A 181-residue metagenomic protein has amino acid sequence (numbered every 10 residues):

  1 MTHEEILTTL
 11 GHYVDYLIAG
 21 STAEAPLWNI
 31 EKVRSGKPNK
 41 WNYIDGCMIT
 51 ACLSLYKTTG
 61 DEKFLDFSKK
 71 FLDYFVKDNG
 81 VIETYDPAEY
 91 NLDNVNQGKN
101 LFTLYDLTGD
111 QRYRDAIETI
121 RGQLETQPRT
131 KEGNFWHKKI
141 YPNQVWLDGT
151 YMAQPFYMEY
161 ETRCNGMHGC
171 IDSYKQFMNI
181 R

Functional and structural regions predicted by a protein language model:
M1-V76, Q111-T119, Q123, Q127 (+1 more regions): Low-complexity, Ser/Thr/Pro/Gly-enriched N-terminal "stalk/linker" regions
G11-V14, I18, L53, L72 (+6 more regions): Non-transmembrane alpha-helical segments in soluble domains of secreted/periplasmic/extracellular proteins
P26-N29, E83-Y85, G133-K138: Short, hydrophobic secondary-structure boundary micro-motifs
S35-N39, A88, I140, Q144: Short, solvent-exposed segments of well-ordered alpha helices
W41-K57, E89-D106, W146-T162: Well-ordered alpha-helical segments within folded domains of soluble proteins
F64, K69-K99: Mid-chain, structured segments of secreted extracytoplasmic proteins
N94-Y105, Q111-I120, W136: Glycine-rich flavin
K131-R181: Aromatic- and glycine-enriched pocket-lining scaffold segments that form the walls of small-molecule binding clefts
